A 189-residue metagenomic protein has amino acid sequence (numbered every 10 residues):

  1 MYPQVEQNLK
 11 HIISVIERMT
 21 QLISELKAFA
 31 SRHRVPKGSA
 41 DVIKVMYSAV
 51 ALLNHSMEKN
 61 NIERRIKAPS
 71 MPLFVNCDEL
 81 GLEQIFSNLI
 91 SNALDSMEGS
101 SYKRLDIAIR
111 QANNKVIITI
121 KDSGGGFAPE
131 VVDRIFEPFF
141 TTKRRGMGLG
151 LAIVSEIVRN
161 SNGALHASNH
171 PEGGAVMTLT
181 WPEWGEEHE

Functional and structural regions predicted by a protein language model:
M1-E189: Core catalytic ATP-binding domain of two-component histidine kinases
